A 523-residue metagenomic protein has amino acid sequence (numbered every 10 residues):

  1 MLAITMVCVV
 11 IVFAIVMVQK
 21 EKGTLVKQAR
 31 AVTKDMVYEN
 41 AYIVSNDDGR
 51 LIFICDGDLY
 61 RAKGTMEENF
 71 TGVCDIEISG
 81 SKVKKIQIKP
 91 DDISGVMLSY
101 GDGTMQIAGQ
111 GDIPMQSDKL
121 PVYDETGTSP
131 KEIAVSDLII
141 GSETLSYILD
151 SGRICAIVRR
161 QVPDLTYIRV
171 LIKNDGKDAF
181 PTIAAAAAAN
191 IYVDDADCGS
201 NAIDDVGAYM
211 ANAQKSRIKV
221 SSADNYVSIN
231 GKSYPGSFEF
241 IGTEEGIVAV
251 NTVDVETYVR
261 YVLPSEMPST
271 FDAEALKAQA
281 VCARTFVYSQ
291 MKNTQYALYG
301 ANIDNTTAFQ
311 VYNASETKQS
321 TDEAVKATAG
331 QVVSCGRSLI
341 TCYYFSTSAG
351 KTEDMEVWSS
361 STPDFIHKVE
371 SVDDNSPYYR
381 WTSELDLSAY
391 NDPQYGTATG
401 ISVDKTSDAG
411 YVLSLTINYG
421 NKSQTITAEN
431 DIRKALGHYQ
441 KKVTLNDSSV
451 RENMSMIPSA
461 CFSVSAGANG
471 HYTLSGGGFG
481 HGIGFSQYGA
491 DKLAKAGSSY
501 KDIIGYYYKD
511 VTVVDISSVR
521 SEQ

Functional and structural regions predicted by a protein language model:
M1-V9: Sec-dependent N-terminal signal peptides
V9-D56, A62-Q110, V135-T166: Short, flexible, surface-exposed loop segments at domain boundaries
C55, T104, D254-F271, S371-V372: Acidic/histidine-rich, surface-exposed loop or edge segments in extracytoplasmic proteins
D58-K63, G111-P121, I426: A short macromolecule-binding patch
Y167, P268-Y472: Extended substrate/cofactor- or partner-recognition/assembly subdomains adjacent to catalytic sites in enzymes
F180-E256: A contiguous strand-loop segment
V250-V253, T270-V281, G480-G484, A494-S498: Soluble non-cytosolic domains of exported or imported proteins
A468-G484, G489: Amphipathic, heptad-repeat alpha-helical segments used for oligomerization and assembly
